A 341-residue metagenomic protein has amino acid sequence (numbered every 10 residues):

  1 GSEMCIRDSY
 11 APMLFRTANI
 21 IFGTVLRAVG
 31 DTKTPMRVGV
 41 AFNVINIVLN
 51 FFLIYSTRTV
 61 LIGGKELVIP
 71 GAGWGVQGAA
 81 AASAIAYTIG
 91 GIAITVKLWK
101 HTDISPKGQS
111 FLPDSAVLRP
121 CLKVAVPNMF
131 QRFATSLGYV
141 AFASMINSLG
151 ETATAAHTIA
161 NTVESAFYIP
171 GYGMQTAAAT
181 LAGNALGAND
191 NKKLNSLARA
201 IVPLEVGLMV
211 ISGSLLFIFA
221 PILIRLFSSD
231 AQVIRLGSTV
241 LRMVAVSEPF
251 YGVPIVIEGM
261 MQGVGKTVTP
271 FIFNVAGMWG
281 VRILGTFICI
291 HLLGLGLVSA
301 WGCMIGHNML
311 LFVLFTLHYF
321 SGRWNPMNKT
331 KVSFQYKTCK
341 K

Functional and structural regions predicted by a protein language model:
S2-P12, L61-A125, A182-S247, C289-K341: Short alpha-helical transmembrane segments in multi-pass integral membrane proteins
S9-R27, P35-N43, A79-T95, Y172-Q175 (+4 more regions): Short runs within selected transmembrane alpha-helices of multi-pass transporters and secretion channels
S9-T17, N43, I47-N50, G91 (+6 more regions): Hydrophobic alpha-helical transmembrane segments in multi-pass membrane proteins
A11, L26, D31, L53 (+14 more regions): Hydrophobic/aromatic residues within transmembrane alpha-helices of membrane transport systems, especially the TMDs
R16-P35, A156-A220, Y251-N274: Small-residue-rich hydrophobic transmembrane alpha-helices
N50, I54, I94-L98, A143 (+7 more regions): Structural signal for membrane-spanning alpha-helices in multi-pass inner-membrane proteins, emphasizing helix cores
F52-S56, E66, P70-W74, F133-A166 (+3 more regions): Helix-terminus/linker motif at the lipid-water interface of multi-pass membrane proteins
A86-G90, I94, L98, S115-A177 (+1 more regions): Transmembrane helical elements of multi-pass membrane transporters/channels
